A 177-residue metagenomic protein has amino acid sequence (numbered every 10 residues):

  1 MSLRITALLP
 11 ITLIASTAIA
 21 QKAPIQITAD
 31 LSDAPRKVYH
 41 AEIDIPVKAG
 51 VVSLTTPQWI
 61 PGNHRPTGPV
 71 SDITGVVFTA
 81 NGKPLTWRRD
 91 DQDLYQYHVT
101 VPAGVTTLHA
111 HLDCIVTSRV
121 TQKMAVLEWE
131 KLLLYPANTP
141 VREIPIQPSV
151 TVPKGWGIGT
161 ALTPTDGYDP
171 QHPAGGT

Functional and structural regions predicted by a protein language model:
M1-S2: N-terminal secretory signal peptides that target proteins for export/translocation
T6-S16: Bacterial N-terminal signal peptides
Q21-I60, E130: Early extracytoplasmic/domain-onset interaction patches
P24-Q26, V38-E42, V51-S53, L94-Q96 (+2 more regions): Intrinsic-disorder/low-complexity, polar/charged segments enriched in Ser/Thr/Lys/Arg/Asp/Glu/Gln
L31-S32, G62-M124: A surface-exposed beta-strand-loop module
P46-V51, N81-K83, V101-T106, T151-G155: A short, structured loop/turn motif at beta-sheet edges
T55-P84, P145-I158, T163: Solvent-exposed beta-hairpin/edge-strand motifs
H109-T177: Extended, low-hydrophobicity, Ser/Thr/Pro/Gly-biased non-transmembrane segments
